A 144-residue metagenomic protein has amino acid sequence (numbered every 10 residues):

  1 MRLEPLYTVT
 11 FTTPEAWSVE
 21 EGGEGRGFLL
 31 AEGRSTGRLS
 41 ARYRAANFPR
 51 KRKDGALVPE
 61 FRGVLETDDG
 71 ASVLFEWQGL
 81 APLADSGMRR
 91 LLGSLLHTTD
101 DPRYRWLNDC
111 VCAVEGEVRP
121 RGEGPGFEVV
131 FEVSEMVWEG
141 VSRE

Functional and structural regions predicted by a protein language model:
M1-E144: Beta-strand-enriched cores of mature, soluble protein domains
